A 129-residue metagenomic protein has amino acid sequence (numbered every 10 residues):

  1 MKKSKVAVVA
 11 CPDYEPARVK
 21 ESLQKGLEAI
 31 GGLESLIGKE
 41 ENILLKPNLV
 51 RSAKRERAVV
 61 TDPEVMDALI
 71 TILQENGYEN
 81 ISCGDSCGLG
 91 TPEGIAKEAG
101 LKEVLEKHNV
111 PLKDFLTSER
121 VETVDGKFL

Functional and structural regions predicted by a protein language model:
M1-L129: N-terminal and secondary-structure boundary signal
